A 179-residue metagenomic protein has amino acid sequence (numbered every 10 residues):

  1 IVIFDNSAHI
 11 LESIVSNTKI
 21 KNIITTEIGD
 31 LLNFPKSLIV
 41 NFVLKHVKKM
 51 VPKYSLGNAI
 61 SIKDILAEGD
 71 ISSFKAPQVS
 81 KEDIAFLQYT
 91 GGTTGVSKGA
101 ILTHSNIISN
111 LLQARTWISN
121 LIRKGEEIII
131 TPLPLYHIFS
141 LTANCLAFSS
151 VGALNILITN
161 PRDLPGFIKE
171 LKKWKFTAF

Functional and structural regions predicted by a protein language model:
I1-S13, K98-I101, T131, A153-N160: Short beta-strand->loop structural element characteristic of the AMP-binding/adenylate-forming
I3-F4, T26, F86: Replace "coordinates the UDP/GDP/TDP-sugar" with "coordinates nucleotide-activated sugar donors
H9, D30-N33, S109, D163-P165: Short gly/pro/ser/thr-enriched loop/turn and capping motifs at secondary-structure boundaries
I10, I14-K81: ANL superfamily adenylate-forming
G69-D83, L87-T131, A153: Conserved adenylate-forming
I108-I128, Y136-A178: Conserved AMP-binding/adenylation subdomain of ANL enzymes
